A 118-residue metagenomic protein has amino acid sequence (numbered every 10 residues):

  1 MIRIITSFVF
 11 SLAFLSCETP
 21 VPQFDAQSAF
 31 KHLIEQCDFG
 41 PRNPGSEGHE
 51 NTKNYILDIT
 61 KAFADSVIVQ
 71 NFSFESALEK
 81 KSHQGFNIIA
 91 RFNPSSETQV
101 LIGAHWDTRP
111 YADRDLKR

Functional and structural regions predicted by a protein language model:
I2-V9: Sec-dependent signal peptide recognition, specifically the positively charged N-region followed immediately by
A13-S16: C-terminal motif of bacterial Sec signal peptides marking the signal peptidase cleavage site
E18-P20: Bacterial signal peptide processing site
P22-F39: Post-signal peptide N-terminal segment of mature Sec-exported envelope proteins
I34, P41-S95: A non-catalytic alpha/beta surface segment that caps or lines the substrate-entry region of metallo-dependent hydrolase
Q36, N43, G103-W106: Long, contiguous hydrophobic alpha-helical segments, chiefly transmembrane helices and signal peptides
T98-R118: Active-site metal-coordination/substrate-binding segment of hydrolases, especially metallo-dependent peptidases
